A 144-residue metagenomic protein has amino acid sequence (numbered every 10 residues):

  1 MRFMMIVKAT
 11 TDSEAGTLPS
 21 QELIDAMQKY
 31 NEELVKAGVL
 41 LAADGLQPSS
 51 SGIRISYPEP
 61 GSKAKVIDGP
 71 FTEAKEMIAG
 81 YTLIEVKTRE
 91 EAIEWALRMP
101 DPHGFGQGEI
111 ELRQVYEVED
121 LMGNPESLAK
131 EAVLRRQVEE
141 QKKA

Functional and structural regions predicted by a protein language model:
M1-A144: Conserved, structured core segments of small domains
